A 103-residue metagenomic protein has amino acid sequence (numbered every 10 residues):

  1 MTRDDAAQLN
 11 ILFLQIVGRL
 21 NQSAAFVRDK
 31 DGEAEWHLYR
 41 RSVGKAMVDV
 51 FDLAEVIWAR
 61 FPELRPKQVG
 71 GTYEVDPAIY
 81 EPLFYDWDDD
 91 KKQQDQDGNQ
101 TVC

Functional and structural regions predicted by a protein language model:
M1-H37: N-terminal acidic leader/helix
A6, G32, A54, Y73 (+1 more regions): Short linear sequence motifs
L14, D29, E35-W36, S42-V43 (+3 more regions): Short leucine-rich amphipathic alpha-helices used at interfaces
G18, G32, G44, G70-G71 (+1 more regions): Residue-identity detector for glycine
H37-P66, G70, V75: Short, charge-rich amphipathic interface segments used for partner binding and complex assembly
Q68-C103: Amphipathic alpha-helical binding modules
